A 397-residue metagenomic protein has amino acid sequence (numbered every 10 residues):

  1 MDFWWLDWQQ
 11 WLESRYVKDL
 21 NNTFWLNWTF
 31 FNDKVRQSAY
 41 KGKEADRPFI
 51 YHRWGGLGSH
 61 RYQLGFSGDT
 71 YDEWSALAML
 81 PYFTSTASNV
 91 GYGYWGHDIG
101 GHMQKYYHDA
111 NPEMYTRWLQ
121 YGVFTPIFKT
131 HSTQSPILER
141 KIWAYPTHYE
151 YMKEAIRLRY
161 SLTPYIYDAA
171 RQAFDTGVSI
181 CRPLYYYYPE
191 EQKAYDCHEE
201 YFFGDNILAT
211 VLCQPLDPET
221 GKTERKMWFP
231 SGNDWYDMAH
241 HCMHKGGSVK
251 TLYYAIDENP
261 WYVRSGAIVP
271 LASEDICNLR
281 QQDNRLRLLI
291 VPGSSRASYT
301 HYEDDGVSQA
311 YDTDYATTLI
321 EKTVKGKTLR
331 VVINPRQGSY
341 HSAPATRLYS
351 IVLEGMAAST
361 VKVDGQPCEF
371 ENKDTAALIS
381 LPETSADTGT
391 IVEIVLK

Functional and structural regions predicted by a protein language model:
M1-R264: Catalytic-domain carbohydrate-binding cleft regions of carbohydrate-active enzymes
N89, V392-L396: Extended, charge-rich low-complexity interaction segments
F202-F203, V324-G326, N372: Generic beta-strand structural signal
M227-H244, L353-E371: Proteolytic-maturation and junctional protease-sensitive modules
G247-V249, D387-I391: Solvent-exposed, conformationally flexible loop/turn segments
Y253, N372-K373, E383-D387: Short proline/glycine- and polar residue-rich coil/turn motifs
W261-Q366, L381-T388, L396-K397: Accessory, solvent-exposed terminal regions and/or long lumenal/extracellular loops of proteins
